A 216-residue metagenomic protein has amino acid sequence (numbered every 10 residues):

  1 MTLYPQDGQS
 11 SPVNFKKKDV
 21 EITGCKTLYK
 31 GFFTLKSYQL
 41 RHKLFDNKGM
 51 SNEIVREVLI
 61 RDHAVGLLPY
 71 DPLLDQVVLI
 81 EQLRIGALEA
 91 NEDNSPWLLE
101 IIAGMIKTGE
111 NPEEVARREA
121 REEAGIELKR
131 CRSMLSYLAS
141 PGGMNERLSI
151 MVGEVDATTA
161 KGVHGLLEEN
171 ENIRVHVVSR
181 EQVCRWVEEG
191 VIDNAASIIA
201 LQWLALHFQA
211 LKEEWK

Functional and structural regions predicted by a protein language model:
M1-G24, Y29-F32: Alpha-helical and coiled-coil interaction segments, frequently adjacent to or embedded within charge-biased
T2-P5, R56-R61, L73-R118, L167-E169 (+1 more regions): Conserved Nudix-box catalytic region and its N-terminal flanking loop in Nudix hydrolases and closely related
L28-L74, Q82, L88: Acidic, metal-coordinating catalytic segment for phosphate/diphosphate chemistry, firing primarily on the Nudix
K30-F32, L59, D93-S95, G143-N145: A generic structural micro-feature
L44, E53-I54, H63-G66, I102-A195 (+2 more regions): Unchanged
S197-H207: Buried hydrophobic packing segments
A205-K216: Short helix-capping/linker segments at secondary-structure and domain boundaries
